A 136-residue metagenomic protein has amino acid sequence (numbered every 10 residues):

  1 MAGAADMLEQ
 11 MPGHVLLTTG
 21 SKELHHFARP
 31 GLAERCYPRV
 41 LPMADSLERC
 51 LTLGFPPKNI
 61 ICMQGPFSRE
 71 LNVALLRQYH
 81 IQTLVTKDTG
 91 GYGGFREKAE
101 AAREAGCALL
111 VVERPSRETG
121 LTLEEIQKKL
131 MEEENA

Functional and structural regions predicted by a protein language model:
M1-L8: Glycine/small-residue-rich loop that forms an oxyanion/phosphate-binding "nest" at active or ligand-binding sites
A4, L24-H25, S46-L47, R69 (+1 more regions): Short, well-ordered alpha-helical microsegments
G13-I60: Anionic-ligand binding region
S21-E23, T89-G91, P115: Short glycine-rich anion-binding loops that position phosphate/pyrophosphate groups of nucleotides and phosphorylated
A33-C36, R96-E113: A short, gly/pro- and small-residue-rich
M43-S46, A108-G120: Short, flexible loop segments at boundaries between secondary-structure elements
L51-V73, Y79, T83, D88-A105: A C-terminal functional module that forms or caps the active site or interfaces directly with catalytic machinery
T119-A136: Binuclear metal-ion centers of metallo-dependent hydrolases, dominated by the metallo-beta-lactamase
